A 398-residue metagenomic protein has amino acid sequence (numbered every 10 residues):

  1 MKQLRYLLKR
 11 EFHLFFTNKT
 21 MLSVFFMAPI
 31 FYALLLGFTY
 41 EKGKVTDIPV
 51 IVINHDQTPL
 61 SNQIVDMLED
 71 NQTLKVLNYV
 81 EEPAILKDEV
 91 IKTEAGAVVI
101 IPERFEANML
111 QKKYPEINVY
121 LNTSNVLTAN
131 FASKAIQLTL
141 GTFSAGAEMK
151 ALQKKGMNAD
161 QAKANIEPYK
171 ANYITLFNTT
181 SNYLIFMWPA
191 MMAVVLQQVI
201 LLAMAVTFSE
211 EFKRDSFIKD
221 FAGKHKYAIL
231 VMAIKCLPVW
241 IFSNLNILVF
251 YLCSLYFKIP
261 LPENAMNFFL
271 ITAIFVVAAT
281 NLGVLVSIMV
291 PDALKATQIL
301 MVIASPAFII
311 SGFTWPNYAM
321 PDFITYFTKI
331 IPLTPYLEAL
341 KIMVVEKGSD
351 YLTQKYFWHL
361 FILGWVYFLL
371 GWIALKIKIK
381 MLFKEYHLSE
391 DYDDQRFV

Functional and structural regions predicted by a protein language model:
M1, R5-K9, I185, K224-L237 (+4 more regions): Alpha-helical membrane-protein architecture signal
M1-Y183, L352, K376-V398: Extracytoplasmic/periplasmic domains immediately adjacent to an N-terminal transmembrane anchor in multi-pass membrane
Q57, I241, L245, L261-V398: Membrane-spanning alpha-helical segments of multipass transporters and channels
L127-S144, F177-W188, M192, E210-A222 (+3 more regions): Hydrophobic alpha-helical transmembrane segments
W188-V206: Long, hydrophobic alpha-helical segments
I200-M232, C236, K380-M381: Juxtamembrane interface at the cytosolic side of transmembrane helices
D215-D220, C253-F269: Membrane-interfacial helix-loop-helix connectors in multipass membrane proteins
K226-C253, F357, F361, W365: Selective transmembrane-helix segments that form parts of the transport pathway or gating/packing helices in multipass
